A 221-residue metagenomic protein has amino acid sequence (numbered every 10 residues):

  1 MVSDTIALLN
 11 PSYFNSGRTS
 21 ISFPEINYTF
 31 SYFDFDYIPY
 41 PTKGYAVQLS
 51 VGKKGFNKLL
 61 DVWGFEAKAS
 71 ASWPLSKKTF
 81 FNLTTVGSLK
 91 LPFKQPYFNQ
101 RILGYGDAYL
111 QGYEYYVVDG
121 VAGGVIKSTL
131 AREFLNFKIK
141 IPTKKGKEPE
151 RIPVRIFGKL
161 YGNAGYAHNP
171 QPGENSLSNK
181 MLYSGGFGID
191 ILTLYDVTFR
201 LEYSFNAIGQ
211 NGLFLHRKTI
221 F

Functional and structural regions predicted by a protein language model:
V2-F35: Outer-membrane beta-barrel transmembrane domain signature of Gram-negative proteins, especially the mid-to-C-terminal
V2-Y13, E66-K68, F98-D107, N175-M181 (+1 more regions): Flexible, surface-exposed loop regions and adjacent strand-edge segments of Gram-negative outer-membrane beta-barrel
D4-F14, K43-S50, R101-Q111, A167-N169 (+1 more regions): Flexible, solvent-exposed coil segments and beta strand-coil junctions, predominantly the extracellular/periplasmic
P11-G17, G52-N57, Q111-Y115, P172-S176: Extracellular loop and loop/strand-boundary signature of outer-membrane beta-barrel proteins
I26-S31, F35-R151: C-terminal outer-membrane beta-barrel translocator/porin domains of Gram-negative envelope proteins and their
N27, Q210-F221: Outer-membrane beta-barrel "beta-signal"
W63-T84, L89, K94-P96, A167-F214: Extended low-complexity acidic/polar segments
K78, T129-I139, T143-K145, P149-G185: Outer-membrane beta-barrel transmembrane domain signature
